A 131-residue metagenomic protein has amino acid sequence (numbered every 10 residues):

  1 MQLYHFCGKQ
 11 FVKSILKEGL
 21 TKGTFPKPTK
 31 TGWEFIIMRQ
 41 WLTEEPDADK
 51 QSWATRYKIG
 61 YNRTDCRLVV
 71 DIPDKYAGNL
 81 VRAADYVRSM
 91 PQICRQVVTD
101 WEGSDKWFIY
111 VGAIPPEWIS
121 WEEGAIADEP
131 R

Functional and structural regions predicted by a protein language model:
M1-Q40: ADP-ribose/NAD+-binding catalytic cleft of ART/PARP-like enzymes
L3, I59-R131: Active-site and NAD+-binding cores of ADP-ribose-processing enzymes
I15-E18, S52-T55, V81-R82: A short secondary-structure junction signal
T21, T29, I37, D49 (+3 more regions): Acidic, low-complexity intrinsically disordered regions
E44-P46, I72: Residues immediately flanking
P46-Y61: Short active-site loop/helix that positions an aromatic residue
